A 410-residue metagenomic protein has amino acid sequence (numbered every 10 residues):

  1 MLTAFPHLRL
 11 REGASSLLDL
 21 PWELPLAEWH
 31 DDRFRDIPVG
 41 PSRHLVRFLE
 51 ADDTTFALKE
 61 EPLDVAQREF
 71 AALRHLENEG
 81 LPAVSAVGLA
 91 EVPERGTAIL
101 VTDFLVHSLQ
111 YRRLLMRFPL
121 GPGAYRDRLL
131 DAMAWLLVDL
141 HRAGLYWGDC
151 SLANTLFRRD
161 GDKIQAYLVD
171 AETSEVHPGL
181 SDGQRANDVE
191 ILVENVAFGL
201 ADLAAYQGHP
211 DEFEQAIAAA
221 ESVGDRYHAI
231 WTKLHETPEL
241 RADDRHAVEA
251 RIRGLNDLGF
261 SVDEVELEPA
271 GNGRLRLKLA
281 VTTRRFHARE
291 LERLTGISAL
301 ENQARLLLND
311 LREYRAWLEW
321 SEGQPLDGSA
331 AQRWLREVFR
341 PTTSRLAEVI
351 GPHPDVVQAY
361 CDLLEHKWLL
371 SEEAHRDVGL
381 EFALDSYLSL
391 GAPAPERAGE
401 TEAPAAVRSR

Functional and structural regions predicted by a protein language model:
M1-D19: N-terminal presequences and immediately downstream first alpha-helices
L17-L115, P119-G123, D127, D131-G148 (+2 more regions): Conserved ATP-binding subdomain of kinase catalytic cores across diverse folds
V106, L152, T173: Short, glycine/acidic-enriched loop or turn micro-motifs at the edges of active sites
A124-D127, I164-L168: Glycine-rich, flexible loop segments associated with nucleotide phosphate handling
Y125, D160, Q184: Short, contiguous, pocket-lining structural segments that sit at or immediately flank catalytic/ligand-binding sites
C150-F157: Hydrophobic residue at the +6 position relative to the catalytic HRD Asp in the kinase catalytic loop
F157-K163: Activation-loop N-terminal segment of eukaryotic-like protein kinases
K163-Q165, A171-W368, E373: C-terminal catalytic region of ATP-dependent kinase domains
